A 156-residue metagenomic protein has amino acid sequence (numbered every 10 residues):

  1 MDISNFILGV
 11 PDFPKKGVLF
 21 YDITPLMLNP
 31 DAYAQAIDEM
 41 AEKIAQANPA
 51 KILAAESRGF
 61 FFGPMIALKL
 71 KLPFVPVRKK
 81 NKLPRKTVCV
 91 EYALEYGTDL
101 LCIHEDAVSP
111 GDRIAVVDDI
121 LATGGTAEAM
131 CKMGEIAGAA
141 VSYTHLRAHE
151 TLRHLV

Functional and structural regions predicted by a protein language model:
M1-N48: Active-site-facing substrate-recognition patch
P49-E56: Short glycine-rich phosphate-binding loop at a beta-alpha junction
F61-L70: Short Gly/Thr/Asp-enriched flexible loops that form oxyanion-binding sites at enzyme active sites
L72-I114: Short, glycine/charge-rich flexible loops or terminal/linker lids adjacent to PRPP-binding catalytic cores
D119, G124: Conserved G/P- and acidic residue-centered "switch" motifs that form tight phosphate/ATP-binding loops in soluble
G125-I136: Active-site/ligand-binding-proximal alpha/beta "capping" segment
T144-T151: Conserved small/polar residues in nucleotide/adenosyl-binding loops
